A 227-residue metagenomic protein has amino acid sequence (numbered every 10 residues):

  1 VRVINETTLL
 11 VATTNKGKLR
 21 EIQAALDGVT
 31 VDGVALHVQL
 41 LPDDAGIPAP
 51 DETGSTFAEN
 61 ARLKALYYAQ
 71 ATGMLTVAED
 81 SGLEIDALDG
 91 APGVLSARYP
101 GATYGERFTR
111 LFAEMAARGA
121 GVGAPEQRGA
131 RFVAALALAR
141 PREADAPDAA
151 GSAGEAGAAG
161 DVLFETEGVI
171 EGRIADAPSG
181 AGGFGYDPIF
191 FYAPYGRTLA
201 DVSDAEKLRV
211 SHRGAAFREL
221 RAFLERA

Functional and structural regions predicted by a protein language model:
R2-L10, G17-A227: Anionic-ligand binding patches
